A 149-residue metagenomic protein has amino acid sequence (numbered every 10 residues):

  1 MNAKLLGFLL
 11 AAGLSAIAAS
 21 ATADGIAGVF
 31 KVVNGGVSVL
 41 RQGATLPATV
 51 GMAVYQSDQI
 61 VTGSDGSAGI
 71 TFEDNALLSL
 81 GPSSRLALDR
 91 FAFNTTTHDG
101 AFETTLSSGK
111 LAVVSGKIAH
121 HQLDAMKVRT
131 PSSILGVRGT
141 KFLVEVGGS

Functional and structural regions predicted by a protein language model:
M1-F8: Bacterial N-terminal signal peptides that target proteins for export
L14: Anion-binding catalytic surfaces of enzymes that hydrolyze or transfer phosphate/sulfate esters
A23-S149: Flexible, surface-exposed loop/linker segments and immediately adjacent secondary-structure boundaries
